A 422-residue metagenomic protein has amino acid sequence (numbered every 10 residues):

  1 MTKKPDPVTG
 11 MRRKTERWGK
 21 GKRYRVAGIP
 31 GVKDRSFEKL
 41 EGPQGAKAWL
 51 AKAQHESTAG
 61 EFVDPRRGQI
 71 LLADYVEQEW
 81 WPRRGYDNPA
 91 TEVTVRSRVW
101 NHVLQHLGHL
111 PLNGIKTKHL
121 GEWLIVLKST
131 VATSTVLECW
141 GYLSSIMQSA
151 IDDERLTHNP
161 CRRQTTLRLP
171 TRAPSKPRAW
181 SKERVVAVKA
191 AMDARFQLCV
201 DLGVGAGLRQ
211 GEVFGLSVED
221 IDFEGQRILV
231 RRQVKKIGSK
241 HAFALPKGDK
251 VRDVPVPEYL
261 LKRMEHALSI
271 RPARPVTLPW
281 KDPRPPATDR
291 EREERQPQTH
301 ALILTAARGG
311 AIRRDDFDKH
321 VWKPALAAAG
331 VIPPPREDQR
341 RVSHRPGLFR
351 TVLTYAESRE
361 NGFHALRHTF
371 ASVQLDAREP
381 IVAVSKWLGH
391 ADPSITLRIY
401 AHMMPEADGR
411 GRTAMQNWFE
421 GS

Functional and structural regions predicted by a protein language model:
M1-I70, D74, V93, S97 (+11 more regions): Basic/aromatic DNA-contact patch characteristic of tyrosine site-specific recombinases
M1-K3, A190, G225, R232 (+9 more regions): C-terminal secondary-structure termini that scaffold catalytic or DNA-interacting sites
E38, G42, G68, A73 (+6 more regions): N-terminal core-binding DNA-recognition domain of tyrosine site-specific recombinases/integrases
N113-K118, Q148-R172, R231-R232, R336-R345 (+3 more regions): Short, charged hinge/linker segments at domain and secondary-structure junctions
T133-G141, D152, L156-L216, E224 (+9 more regions): Basic, Lys/Arg- and aromatic-enriched nucleic-acid-binding interface segment
R162-R163, G225-V230, G362, V373 (+2 more regions): Short functional hotspots where side chains directly engage DNA or cofactors
A187-Q197, A206, V254, I270-R295 (+4 more regions): Short, basic (Lys/Arg/His-rich) helix/loop patches that form interaction surfaces in the mid-to-C-terminal regions
